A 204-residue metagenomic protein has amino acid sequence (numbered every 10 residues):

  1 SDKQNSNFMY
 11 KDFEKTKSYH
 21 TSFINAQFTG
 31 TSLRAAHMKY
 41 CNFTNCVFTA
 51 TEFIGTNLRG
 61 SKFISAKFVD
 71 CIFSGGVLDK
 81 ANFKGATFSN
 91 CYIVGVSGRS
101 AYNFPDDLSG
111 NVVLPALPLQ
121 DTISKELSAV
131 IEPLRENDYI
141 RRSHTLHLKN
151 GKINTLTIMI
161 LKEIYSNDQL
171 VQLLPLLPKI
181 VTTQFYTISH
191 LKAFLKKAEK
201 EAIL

Functional and structural regions predicted by a protein language model:
S1-A129, E136: Tandem repeat scaffolds
L134-L204: Charged, low-complexity intrinsically disordered regulatory/assembly segments
